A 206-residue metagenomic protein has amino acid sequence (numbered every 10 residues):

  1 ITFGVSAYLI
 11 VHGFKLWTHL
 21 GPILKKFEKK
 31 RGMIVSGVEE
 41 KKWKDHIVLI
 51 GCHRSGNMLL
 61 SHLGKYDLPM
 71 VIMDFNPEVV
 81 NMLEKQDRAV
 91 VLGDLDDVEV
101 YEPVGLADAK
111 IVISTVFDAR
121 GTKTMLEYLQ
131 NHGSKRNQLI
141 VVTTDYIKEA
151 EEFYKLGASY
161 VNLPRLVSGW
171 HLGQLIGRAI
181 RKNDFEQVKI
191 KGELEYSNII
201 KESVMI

Functional and structural regions predicted by a protein language model:
I1-I206: Cytosolic regulatory regions of ion transport systems
